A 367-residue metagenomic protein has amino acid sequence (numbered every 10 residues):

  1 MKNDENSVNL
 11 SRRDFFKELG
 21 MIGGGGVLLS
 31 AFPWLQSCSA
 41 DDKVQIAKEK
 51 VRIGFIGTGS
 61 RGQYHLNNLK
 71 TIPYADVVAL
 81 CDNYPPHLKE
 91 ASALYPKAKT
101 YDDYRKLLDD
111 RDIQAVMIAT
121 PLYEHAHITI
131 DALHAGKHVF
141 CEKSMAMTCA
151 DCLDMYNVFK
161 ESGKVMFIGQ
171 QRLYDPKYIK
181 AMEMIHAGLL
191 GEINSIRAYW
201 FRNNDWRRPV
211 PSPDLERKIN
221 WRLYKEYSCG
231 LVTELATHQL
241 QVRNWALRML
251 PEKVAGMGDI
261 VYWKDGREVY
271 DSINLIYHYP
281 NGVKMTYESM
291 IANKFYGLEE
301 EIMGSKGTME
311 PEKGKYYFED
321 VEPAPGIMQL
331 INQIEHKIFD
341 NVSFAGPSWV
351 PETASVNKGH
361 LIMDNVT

Functional and structural regions predicted by a protein language model:
M1-S11: N-terminal secretory signal peptides
L19, T120: Glycine-rich, N-terminal phosphate-binding loop of Rossmann-like dinucleotide-binding domains
I22-Y95, D175, R243: N-terminal Rossmann-like dinucleotide-binding module
G57, R61, E161-I168, R172-R267 (+1 more regions): Predominantly a Rossmann-like dinucleotide-binding segment in NAD(P)-dependent oxidoreductases
K99-D103: Conserved SAM-binding strand-loop segment of SAM-dependent methyltransferases
V116-M117: N-terminal Rossmann-like NAD(P) cofactor-binding module of classical short-chain dehydrogenase/reductase
P121-L122, A126-Y174, G188: Beta-strand-loop-alpha-helix segment that lines the small-molecule cofactor/substrate pocket of alpha/beta enzymes
V210-N220, Y227, L231, V242-A246 (+4 more regions): C-terminal glycine/acidic-rich active-site capping loop/insertion
